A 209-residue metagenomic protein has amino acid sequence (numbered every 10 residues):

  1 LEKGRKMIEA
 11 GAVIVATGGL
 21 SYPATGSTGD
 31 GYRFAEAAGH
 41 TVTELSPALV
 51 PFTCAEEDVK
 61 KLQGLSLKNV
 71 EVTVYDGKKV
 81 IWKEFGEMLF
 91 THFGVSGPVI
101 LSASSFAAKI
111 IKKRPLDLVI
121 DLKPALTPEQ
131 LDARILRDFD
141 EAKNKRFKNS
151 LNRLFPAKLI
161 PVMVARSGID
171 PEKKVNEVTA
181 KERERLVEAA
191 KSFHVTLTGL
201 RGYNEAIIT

Functional and structural regions predicted by a protein language model:
L1-I8, V13, N69-V70, D76-G77: Conserved beta-strand-loop-beta-strand element in the redox core of flavoprotein oxidoreductases
M7-A24, A35-E36, M88-F93: Short hydrophobic core segments
V15, V42-L45, G199-L200: General beta-strand structural signal in soluble alpha/beta enzymes
Y22-S27, A55-E57, V175-E182: Short beta-strand to alpha-helix junction loop
P23-T43: Glycine-rich beta-alpha-beta "Rossmann" dinucleotide-binding loop(s) and their flanking helix/strand
H40-S46, T53-K174: An anion/pyrophosphate-binding glycine-rich loop and adjacent beta-alpha core in soluble alpha-beta enzymes
V50-P51, E205: Positions that flank functional sites
P161-T209: A glycine-rich dinucleotide-binding beta-alpha-beta segment and adjacent secondary-structure elements that constitute
